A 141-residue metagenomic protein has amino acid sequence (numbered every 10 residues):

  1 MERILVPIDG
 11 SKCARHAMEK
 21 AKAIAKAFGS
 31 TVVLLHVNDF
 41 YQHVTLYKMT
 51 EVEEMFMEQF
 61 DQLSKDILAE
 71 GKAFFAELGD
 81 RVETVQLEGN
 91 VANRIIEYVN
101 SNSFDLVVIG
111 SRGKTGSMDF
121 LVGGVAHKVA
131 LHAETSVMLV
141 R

Functional and structural regions predicted by a protein language model:
E2-E51, A76, E83: Small/aliphatic-rich secondary-structure junction motif
S30-T31, D80, F104, T135: Short glycine/serine/threonine/alanine-rich loop segments
T50-E53, S101-S103, V125-A126: Short, hinge-like loop/turn segments at secondary-structure boundaries
V52-D66: A short acidic, glycine-rich active-site loop that binds or catalyzes chemistry on phosphate/adenosine moieties
A73-V107: Structural beta-alpha unit
L106-L131: Glycine-rich, Arg-bearing micro-motifs that act as flexible, cationic patches
V137-R141: Short hydrophobic/aromatic patches at helix-to-coil boundaries
